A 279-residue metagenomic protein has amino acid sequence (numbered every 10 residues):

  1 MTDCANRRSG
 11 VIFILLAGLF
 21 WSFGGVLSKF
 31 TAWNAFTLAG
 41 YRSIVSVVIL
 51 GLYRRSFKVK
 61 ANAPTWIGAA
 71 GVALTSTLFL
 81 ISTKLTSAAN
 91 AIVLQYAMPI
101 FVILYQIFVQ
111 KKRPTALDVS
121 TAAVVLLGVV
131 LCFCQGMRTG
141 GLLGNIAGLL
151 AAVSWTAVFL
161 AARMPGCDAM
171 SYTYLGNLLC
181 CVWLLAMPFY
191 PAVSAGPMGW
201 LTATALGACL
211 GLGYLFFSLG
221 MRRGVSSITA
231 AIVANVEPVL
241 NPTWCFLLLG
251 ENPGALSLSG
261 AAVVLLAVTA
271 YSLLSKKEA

Functional and structural regions predicted by a protein language model:
M1-T37, I67-A70, L78, A123 (+5 more regions): Glycine-/small-residue-enriched transmembrane alpha-helix faces in small-molecule transporters and effluxers
T2-C4, S43, C134, N235-A279: C-terminal-most transmembrane helix of multi-pass membrane proteins
R8-F13, A35-L52, L117-V124, L143 (+4 more regions): Hydrophobic alpha-helical transmembrane segments of multi-pass integral membrane proteins, especially transporters
S28-L74, P99-Y105, S154-V158, Y174-Y190 (+1 more regions): Transmembrane alpha-helices of multi-pass small-molecule transport proteins
L50, A70-V72, P114-C134, A151-V153 (+3 more regions): Hydrophobic transmembrane alpha-helices of multi-pass small-molecule transport proteins
G51-R55, M98-S120, V130-C132, V239-L258: C-terminal transmembrane-helix exit sites in multi-pass transporters
R54-A91, Q95, V124, V129-L131 (+1 more regions): Specific transmembrane alpha-helical segments of multi-pass solute transporters/efflux pumps, especially DMT/EamA
A91-A97, A162-L179, G211-F246: Helix-helix packing/entry segments at the starts of transmembrane helices
